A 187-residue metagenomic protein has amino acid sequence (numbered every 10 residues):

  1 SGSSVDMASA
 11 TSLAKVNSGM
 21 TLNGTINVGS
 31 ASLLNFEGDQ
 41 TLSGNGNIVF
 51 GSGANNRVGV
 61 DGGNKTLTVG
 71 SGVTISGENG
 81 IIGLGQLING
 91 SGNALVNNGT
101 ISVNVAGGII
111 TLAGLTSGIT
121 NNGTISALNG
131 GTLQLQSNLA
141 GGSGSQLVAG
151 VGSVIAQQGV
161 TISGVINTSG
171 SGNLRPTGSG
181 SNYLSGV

Functional and structural regions predicted by a protein language model:
S1-A94, N98-V187: Extracellular beta-strand-rich, repetitive "passenger/adhesive" scaffolds that bind or process carbohydrates
